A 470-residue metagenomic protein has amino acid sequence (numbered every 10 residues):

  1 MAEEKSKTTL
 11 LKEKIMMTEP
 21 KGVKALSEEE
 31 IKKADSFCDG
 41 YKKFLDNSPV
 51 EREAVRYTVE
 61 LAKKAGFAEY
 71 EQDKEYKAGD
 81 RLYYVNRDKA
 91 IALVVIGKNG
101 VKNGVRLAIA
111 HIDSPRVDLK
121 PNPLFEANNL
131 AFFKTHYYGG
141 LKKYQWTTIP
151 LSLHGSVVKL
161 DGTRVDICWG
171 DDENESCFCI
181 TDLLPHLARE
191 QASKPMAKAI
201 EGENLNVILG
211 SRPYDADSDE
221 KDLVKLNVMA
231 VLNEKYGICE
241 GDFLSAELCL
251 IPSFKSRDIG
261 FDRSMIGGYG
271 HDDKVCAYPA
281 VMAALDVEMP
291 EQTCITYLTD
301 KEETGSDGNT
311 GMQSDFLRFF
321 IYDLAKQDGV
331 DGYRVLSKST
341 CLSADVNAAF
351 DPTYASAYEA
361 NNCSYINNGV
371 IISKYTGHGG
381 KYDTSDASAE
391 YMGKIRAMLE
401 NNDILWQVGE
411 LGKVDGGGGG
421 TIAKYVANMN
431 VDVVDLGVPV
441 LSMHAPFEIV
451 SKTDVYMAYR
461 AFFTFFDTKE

Functional and structural regions predicted by a protein language model:
M1-E470: N-terminal hydrophobic/helix-forming segments and targeting peptides
